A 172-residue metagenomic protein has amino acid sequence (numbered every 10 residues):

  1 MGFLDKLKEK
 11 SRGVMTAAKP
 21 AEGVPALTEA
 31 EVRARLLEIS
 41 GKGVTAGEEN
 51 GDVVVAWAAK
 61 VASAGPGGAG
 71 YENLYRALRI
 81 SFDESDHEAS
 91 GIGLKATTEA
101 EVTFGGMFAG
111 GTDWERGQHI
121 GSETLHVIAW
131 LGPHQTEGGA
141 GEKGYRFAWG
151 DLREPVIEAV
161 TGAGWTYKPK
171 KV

Functional and structural regions predicted by a protein language model:
M1-V172: A composition-biased, non-transmembrane "mature-region" signal
